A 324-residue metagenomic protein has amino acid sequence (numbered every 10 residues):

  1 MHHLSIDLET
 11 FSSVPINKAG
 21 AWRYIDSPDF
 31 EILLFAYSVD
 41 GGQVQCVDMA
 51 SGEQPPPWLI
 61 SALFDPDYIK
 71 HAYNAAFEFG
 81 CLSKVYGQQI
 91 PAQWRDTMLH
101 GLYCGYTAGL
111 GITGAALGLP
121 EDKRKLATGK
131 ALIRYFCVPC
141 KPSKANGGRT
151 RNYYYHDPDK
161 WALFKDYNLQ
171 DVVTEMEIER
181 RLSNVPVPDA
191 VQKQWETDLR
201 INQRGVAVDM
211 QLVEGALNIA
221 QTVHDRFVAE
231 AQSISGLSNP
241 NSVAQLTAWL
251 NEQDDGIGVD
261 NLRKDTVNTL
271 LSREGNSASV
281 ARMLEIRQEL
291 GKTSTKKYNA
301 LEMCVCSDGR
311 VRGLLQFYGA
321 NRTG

Functional and structural regions predicted by a protein language model:
M1-I16, L34-A36, A131-G324: Conserved "right-hand" nucleotidyltransferase catalytic core of DNA-directed polymerases
L8-V14, R23-I25, N74: Ser/Thr-glycine-rich phosphate-binding loops at phosphate-binding pockets of nucleotides, nucleotide cofactors
S13-N17, C46-M49: Cytochrome P450 core scaffold surrounding the K-helix E-X-X-R motif and the conserved "meander" helix-loop region
P15-L34: A short alpha/beta connector and helix-capping loop motif
F30-Y37, G41-W58, A62-S183, W195: Active-site-proximal helix-loop-helix substrate-binding element of RNase H-like nuclease domains
